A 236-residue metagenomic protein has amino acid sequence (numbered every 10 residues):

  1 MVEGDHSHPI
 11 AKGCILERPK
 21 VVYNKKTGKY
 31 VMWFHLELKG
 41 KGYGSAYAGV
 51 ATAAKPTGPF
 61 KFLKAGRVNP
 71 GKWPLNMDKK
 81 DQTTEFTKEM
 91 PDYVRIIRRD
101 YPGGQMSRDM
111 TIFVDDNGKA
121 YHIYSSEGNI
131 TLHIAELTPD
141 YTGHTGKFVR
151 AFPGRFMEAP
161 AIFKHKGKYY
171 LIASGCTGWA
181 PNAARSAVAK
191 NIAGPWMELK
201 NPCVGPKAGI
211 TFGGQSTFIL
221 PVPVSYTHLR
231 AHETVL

Functional and structural regions predicted by a protein language model:
M1-P9, K55-Y101, E136-R155, A187-G209: Blade-edge beta-strand/turn elements of extracellular beta-propeller and related beta-sheet repeat scaffolds
M1-Y23: Blade-loop segments of beta-propeller domains
E17-K20, R108-T111, E158-A161, Q215-F218: Beta-propeller and closely related beta-sheet repeat lectin domains
N24-T27, V114-N117, K164-K166, P223-V224: Residue-level detector of Asp-centered blade-edge/turn motifs that repeat once per structural unit in beta-propeller
G28-V31, G118-Y121, Y169-Y170, Y226: Entry beta-strands of beta-propeller and related beta-repeat scaffolds
G44-A48, I130-I134, A180-S186: Structural motif
M157-W196: Loop/turn-rich, solvent-exposed surfaces of beta-rich toroidal or solenoidal domains
T227-T234: Conserved small/polar residues in nucleotide/adenosyl-binding loops
